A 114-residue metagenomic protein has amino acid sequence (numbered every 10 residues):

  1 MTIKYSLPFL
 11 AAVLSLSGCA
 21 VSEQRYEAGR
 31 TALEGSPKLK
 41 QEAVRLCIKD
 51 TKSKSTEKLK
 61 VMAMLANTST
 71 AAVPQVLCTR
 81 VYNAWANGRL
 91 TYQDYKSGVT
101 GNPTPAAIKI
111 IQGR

Functional and structural regions predicted by a protein language model:
M1-C19: Sec-dependent bacterial lipoprotein signal peptides
A20-R114: Acidic, Ser/Pro/Thr-rich low-complexity regulatory regions and the short amphipathic helical interaction modules they
